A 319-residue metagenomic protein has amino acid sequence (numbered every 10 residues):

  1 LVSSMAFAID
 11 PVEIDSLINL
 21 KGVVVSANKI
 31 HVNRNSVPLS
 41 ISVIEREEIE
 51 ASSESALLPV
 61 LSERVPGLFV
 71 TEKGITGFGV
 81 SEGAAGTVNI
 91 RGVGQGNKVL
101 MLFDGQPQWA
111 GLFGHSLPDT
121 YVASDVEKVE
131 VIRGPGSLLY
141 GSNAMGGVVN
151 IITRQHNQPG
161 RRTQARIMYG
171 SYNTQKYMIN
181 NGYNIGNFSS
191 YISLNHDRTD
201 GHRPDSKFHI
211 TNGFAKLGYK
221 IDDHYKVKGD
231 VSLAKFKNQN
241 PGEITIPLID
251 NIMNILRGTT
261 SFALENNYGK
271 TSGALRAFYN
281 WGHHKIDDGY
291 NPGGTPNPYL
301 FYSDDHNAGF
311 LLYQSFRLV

Functional and structural regions predicted by a protein language model:
I9-E50, L58, G96: Short, acidic, small-residue-rich periplasmic hinge/interaction motif at the N-terminus of Gram-negative outer-membrane
I41, I49, L61-S62, V129-V131 (+1 more regions): Non-catalytic regulatory/gating segments with a bias toward low-complexity or hydrophobic composition
P59-Q106, E127: Extracytoplasmic beta-strand/coil segments of soluble accessory domains associated with Gram-negative outer-membrane
N89, Q106-R133: Short acidic/polar hinge/loop motifs at secondary-structure boundaries that mediate gating or recognition
G92, I179-Y183, A215-Y219, F262-N266 (+1 more regions): Residues on the lipid-exposed face of transmembrane beta-strands in outer-membrane beta-barrel proteins
G136, V148, T153-Y183, L194 (+1 more regions): Short strand-turn segments of transmembrane beta-barrel domains in outer membranes, especially the first one or two
V149, T163-I167, I192-L194, L217 (+3 more regions): Membrane-embedded beta-strand positions of outer-membrane beta-barrel proteins
T199-S206, I210, K220, K226-N307: Flexible loop and strand-edge segments within Gram-negative outer membrane beta-barrel domains
